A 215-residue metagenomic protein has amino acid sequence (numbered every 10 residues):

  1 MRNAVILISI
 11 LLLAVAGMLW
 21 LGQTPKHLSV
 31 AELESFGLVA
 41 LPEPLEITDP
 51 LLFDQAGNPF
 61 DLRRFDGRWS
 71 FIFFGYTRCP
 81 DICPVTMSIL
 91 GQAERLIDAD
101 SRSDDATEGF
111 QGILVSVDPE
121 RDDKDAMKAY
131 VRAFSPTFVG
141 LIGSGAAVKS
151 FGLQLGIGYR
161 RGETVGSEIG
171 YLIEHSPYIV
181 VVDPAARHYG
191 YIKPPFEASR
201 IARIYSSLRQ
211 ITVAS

Functional and structural regions predicted by a protein language model:
M1-D49, A214: N-terminal targeting signals for export/organelle localization
I47-T48, W69-S70, S176-P177: Short loop/turn microsegments at loop-to-beta-strand junctions
L51-L52, V181: Hydrophobic beta-strand positions
L62-L90: Short active-site neighborhood of thiol/selenol oxidoreductases, capturing the structured segment around
T77, V115-E120, G145-A146, G156-I157 (+1 more regions): Solvent-exposed coil/turn segments that connect beta secondary-structure elements in extracytoplasmic/periplasmic
M87-F151: Structural microenvironment flanking redox-active thiols in thiol-disulfide oxidoreductases
A147-S206: Thiol/disulfide oxidoreductase modules built on the thioredoxin-like
